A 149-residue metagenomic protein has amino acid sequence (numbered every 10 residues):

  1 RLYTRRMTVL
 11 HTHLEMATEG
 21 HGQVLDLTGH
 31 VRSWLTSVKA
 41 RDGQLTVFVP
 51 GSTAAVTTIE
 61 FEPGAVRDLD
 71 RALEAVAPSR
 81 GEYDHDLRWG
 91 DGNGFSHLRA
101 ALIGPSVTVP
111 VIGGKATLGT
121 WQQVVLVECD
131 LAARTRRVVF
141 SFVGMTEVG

Functional and structural regions predicted by a protein language model:
Y3-G149: Active-site histidine-anchored catalytic micro-motif
